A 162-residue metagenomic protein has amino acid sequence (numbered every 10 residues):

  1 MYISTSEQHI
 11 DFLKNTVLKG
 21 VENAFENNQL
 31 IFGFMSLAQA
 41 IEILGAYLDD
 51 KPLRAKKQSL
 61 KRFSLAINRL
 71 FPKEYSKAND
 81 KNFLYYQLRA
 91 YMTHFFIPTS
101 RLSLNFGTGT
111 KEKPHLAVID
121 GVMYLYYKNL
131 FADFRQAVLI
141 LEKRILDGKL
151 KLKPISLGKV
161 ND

Functional and structural regions predicted by a protein language model:
M1-I31: Charged alpha-helical initiation segments
S6-D11, L30-F34, N82, Y124-F131: Amphipathic, non-membrane alpha-helical segments in soluble helical-bundle scaffolds
S6-H9, Q29, L44, D49-L53 (+3 more regions): Anionic, Ser/Thr-rich low-complexity intrinsically disordered regions
H9, V17, S59-F63, L84-Y85 (+2 more regions): Alpha-helical structural motif
V17-G20, S36, L88: Short, hydrophobic/aromatic alpha-helical segments in well-folded domains
F25, L48, F71-E74: Structural motif corresponding to the C-terminal cap of alpha-helices
L30-R69: Short, contiguous, well-structured surface segments enriched in hydrophobic/aromatic residues
L70-N161: Long, charged low-complexity segments
